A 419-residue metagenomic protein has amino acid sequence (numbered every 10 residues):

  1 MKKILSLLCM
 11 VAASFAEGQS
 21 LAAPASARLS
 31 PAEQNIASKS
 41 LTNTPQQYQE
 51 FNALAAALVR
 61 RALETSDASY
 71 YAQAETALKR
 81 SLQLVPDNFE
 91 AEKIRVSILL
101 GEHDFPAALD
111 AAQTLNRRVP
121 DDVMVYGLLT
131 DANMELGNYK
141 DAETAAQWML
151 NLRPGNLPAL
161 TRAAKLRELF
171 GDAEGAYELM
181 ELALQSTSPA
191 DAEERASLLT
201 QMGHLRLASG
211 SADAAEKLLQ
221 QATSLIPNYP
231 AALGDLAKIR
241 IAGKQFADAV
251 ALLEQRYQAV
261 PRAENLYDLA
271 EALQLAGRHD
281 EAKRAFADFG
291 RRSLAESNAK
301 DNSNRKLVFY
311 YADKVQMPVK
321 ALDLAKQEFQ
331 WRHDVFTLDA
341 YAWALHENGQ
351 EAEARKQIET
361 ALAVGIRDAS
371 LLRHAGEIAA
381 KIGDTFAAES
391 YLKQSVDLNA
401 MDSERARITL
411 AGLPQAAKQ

Functional and structural regions predicted by a protein language model:
A16-E90, G101, P106, D110 (+2 more regions): N-terminal leader/linker segments that initiate helical-solenoid repeat arrays
P45, P86, P120, P154 (+8 more regions): Short coil turns that delineate tetratricopeptide repeat
Q49, A56, E90, M124 (+8 more regions): Start-of-helix register in tetratricopeptide repeats
A53, I94, L128, R162 (+6 more regions): Canonical tetratricopeptide repeat
A56, L63, S97, D131 (+7 more regions): Residue-level recognition of tetratricopeptide repeat
R60, D67, G101, E135-L136 (+9 more regions): Register position in tetratricopeptide repeats
